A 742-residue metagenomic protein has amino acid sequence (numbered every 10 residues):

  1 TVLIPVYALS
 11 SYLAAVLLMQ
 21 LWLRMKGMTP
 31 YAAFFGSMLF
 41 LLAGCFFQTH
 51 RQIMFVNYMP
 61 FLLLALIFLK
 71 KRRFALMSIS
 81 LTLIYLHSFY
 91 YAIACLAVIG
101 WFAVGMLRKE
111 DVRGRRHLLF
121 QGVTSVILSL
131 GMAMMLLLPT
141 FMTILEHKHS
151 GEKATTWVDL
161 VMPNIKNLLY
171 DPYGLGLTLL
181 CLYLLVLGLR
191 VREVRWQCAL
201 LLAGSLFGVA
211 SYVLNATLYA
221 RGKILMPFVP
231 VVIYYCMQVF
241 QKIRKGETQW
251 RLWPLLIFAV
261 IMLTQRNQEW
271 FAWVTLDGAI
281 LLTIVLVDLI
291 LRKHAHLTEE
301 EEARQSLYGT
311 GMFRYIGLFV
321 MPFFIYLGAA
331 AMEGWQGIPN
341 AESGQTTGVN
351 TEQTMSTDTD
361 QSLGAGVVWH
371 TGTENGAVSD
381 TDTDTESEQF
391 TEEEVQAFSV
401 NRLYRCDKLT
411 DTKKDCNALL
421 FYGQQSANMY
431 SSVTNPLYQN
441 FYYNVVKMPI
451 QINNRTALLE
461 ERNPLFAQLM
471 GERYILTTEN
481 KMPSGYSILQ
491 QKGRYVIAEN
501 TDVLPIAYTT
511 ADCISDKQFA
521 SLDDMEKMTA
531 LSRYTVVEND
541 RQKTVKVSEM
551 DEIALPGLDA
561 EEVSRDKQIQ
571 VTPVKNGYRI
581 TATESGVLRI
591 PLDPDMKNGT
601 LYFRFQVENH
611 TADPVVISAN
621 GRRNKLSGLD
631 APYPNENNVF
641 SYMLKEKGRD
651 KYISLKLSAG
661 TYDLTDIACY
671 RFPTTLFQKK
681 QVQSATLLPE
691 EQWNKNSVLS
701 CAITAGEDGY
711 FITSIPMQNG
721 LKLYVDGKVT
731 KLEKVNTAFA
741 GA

Functional and structural regions predicted by a protein language model:
T1, H117-M226, N267-F271, S343-T347 (+3 more regions): Periplasmic/ER-lumenal interhelical loops and adjacent helix-loop junctions in multi-pass membrane proteins
T1-Y7, T737: Juxtamembrane segments of multi-pass membrane glycosylation machinery that transfer sugars from lipid-linked donors
Y7-K26, P30-R108, Q121-E146, G204-F207 (+1 more regions): Membrane-embedded helix bundles of polyisoprenyl
A15-L23, F61-R72, A97-V104, C181-L185 (+3 more regions): Transmembrane alpha-helical segments
Y91, W196-G348, G372, G376-F390 (+1 more regions): Contiguous transmembrane helix-bundle modules in multi-pass membrane proteins
P322-G344, A397-Q468, L504, T509-T529 (+3 more regions): Extracytoplasmic/lumenal acceptor-recognition loop(s) of multi-pass membrane glycoenzymes
P449-Y495, T501: Periplasmic/luminal catalytic loop of GT-C fold multi-pass membrane glycosyltransferases that transfer sugars from
D551, L555-A742: Active-site-proximal, structured, solvent-exposed surfaces of multi-pass membrane proteins that position macromolecular
